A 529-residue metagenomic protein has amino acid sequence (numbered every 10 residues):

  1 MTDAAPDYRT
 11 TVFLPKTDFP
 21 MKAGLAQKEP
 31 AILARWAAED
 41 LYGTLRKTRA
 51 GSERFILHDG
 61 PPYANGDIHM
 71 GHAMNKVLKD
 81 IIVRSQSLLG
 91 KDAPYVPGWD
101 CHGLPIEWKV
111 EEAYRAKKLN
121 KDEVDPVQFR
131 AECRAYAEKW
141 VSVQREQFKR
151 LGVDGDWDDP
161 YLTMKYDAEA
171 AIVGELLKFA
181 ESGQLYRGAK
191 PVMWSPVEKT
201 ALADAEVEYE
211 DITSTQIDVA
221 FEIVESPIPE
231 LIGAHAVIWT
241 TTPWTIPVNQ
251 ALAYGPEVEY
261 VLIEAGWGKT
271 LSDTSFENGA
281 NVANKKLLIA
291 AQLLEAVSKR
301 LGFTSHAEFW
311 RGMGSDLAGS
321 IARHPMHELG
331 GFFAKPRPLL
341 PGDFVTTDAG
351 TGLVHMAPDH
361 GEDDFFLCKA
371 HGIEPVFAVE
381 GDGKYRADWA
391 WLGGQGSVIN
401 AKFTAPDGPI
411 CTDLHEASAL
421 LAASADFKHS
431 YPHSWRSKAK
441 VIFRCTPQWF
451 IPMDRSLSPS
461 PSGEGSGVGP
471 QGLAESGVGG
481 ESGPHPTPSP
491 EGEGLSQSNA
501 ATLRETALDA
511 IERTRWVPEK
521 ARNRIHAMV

Functional and structural regions predicted by a protein language model:
T2-D18, K22-L25, A31, R35-E39 (+10 more regions): Residue patterns forming the tRNA-binding/recognition surfaces of aminoacyl-tRNA synthetases and related DALR
K22-E53, K299-G302, R311, S315: Histidine-rich, glycine-flanked metal-binding segment
K47-V110, I172, I238-T245, P338-L367 (+3 more regions): N-terminal catalytic cores of NTP/NDP-binding nucleotidyl/phosphoryl-transfer enzymes
S52-R54, S214-D218, P336: Short glycine-rich loop/turn motifs
A251, V258-L353, E362, F366: Protease-associated
G463-G467, S476, G492-E493: Glycine-biased, low-complexity coil/linker segments
